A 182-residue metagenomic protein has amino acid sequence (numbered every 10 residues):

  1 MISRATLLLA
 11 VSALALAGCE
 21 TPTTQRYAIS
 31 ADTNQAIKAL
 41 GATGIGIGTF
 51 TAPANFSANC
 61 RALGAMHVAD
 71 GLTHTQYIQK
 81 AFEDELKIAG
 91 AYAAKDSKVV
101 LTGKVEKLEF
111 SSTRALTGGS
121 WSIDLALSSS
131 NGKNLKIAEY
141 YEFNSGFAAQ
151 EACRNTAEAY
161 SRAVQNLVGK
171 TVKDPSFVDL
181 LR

Functional and structural regions predicted by a protein language model:
M1-L7: Bacterial N-terminal signal peptides that target proteins for export
C19-Q76, K80, S176-R182: A structural "domain/chain start" motif
E20-I29, A89-I137, E142-E151: Surface-exposed short loop/turn segments
C60-L72, N131-V178: Short secondary-structure boundary motifs at beta->alpha junctions and helix caps
E83, K87-A91, F110, V168-F177: Sec-exported extracytoplasmic/periplasmic mature domains
